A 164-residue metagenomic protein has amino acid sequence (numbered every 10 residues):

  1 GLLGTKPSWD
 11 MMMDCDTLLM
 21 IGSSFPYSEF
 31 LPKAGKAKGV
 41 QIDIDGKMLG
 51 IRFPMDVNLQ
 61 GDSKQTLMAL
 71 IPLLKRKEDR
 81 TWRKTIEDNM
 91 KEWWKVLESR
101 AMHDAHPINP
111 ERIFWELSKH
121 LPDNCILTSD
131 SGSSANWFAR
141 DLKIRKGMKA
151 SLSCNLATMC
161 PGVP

Functional and structural regions predicted by a protein language model:
L2-D88: Glycine-rich, acidic loop regions that bind phosphate or pyrophosphate groups
L3-G4, P26, G50, P54 (+6 more regions): Generic, ordered loop/turn and secondary-structure boundary motif
M90-V163: Active-site diphosphate/adenylate-binding microenvironment
